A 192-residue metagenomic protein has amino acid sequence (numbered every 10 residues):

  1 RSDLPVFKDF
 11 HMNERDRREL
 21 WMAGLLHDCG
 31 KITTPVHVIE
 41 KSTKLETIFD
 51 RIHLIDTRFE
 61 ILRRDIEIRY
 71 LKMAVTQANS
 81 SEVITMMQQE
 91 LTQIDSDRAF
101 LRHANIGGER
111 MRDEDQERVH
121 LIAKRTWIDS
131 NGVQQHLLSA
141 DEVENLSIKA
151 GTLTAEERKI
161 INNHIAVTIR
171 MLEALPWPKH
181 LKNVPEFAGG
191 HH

Functional and structural regions predicted by a protein language model:
R1-H192: Histidine- and acidic-residue-rich, metal-dependent catalytic cores
